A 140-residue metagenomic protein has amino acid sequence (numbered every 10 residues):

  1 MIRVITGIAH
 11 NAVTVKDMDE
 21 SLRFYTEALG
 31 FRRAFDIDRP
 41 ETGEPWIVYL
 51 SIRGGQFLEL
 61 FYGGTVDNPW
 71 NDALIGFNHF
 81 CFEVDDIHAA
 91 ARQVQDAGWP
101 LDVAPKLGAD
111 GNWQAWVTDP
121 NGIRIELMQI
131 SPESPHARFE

Functional and structural regions predicted by a protein language model:
M1-E20, F77-F82, S131-E140: N-terminal beta-strand motif that seeds the catalytic metal site of vicinal oxygen chelate
T14-F57: Core segments of cupin and vicinal oxygen chelate
D17-D19, A73-I75, F80-R124: Vicinal oxygen chelate
R32-P40, P105-G108, N112, P132-P135: Conserved catalytic-core motifs of GNAT/GCN5-like acyltransferases
L50-G54, V117-P120, I130: Active-site beta-strand termini and strand-to-loop segments that position acidic
R53-F57, T65-D67, D85-A89: Short, charged/polar surface micro-motifs in flexible loops or helix N-caps
E59-F61, W116, E126: Conserved beta-strand in the GNAT
L60, P69-L74: Helix-adjacent hinge/juxtasegments
